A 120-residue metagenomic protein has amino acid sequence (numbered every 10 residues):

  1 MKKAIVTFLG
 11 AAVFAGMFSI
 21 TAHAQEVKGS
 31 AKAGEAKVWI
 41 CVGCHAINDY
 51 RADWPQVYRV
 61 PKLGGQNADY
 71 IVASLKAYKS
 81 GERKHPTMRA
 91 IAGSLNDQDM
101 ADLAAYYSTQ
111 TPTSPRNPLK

Functional and structural regions predicted by a protein language model:
M1-A4: Positively charged n-region of N-terminal signal peptides that target proteins for export
F8-L9, F14-H23: C-terminal segment of classical bacterial N-terminal signal peptides
E26-V60, S80-T87, Q110-K120: Periplasmic/extracellular electron-transfer cofactor-ligation site, primarily the c-type cytochrome heme-c attachment
K37, G64-Q66, A73: Predominantly single-stranded RNA-binding modules in RNA-associated proteins
V60-A68, A90-M100: Electron-transfer interface patches adjacent to heme c in soluble/periplasmic c-type cytochromes and di-/multiheme
A68, V72-K76, D97-A104, S108: An amphipathic alpha-helix signature
